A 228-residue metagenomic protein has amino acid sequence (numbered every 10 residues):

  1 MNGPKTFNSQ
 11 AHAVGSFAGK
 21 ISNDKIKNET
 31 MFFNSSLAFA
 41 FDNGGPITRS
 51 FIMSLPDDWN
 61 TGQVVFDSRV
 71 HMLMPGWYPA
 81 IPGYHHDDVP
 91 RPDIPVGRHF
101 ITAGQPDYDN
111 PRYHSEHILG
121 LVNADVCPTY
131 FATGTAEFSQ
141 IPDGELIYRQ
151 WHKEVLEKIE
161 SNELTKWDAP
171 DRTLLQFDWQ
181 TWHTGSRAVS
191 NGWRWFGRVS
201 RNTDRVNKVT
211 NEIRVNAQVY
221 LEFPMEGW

Functional and structural regions predicted by a protein language model:
M1-D171, Q180-G192, V199-N211: Non-heme Fe(II) oxygenase catalytic core, chiefly the N-lobe of the double-stranded beta-helix
L174-Q176: Hydrophobic beta-strand signal
K208-W228: C-terminal accessory extensions appended to soluble enzyme cores
